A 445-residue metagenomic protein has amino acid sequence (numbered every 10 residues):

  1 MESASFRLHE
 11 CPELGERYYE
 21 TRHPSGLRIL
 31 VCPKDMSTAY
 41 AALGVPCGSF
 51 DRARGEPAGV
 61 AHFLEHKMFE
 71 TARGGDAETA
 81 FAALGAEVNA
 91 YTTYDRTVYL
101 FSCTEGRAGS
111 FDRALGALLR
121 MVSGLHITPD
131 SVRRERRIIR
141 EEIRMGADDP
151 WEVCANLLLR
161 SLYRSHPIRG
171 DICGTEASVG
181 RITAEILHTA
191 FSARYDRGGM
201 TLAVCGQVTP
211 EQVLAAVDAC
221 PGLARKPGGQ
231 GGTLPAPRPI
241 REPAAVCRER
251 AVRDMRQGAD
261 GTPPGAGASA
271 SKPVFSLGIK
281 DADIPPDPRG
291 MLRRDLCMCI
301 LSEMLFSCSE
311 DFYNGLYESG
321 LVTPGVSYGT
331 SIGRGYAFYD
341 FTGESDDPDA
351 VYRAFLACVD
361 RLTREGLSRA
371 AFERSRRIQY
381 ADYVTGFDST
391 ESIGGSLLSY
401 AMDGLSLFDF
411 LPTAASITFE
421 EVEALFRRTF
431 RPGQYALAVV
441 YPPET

Functional and structural regions predicted by a protein language model:
M1-D76, H188-G315, L425, Q434-T445: His/Glu-rich zincin catalytic helix
M1-E2, A77-P235, F275, P288-R293 (+2 more regions): Charge-rich, well-structured scaffold segments of protease-associated domains
